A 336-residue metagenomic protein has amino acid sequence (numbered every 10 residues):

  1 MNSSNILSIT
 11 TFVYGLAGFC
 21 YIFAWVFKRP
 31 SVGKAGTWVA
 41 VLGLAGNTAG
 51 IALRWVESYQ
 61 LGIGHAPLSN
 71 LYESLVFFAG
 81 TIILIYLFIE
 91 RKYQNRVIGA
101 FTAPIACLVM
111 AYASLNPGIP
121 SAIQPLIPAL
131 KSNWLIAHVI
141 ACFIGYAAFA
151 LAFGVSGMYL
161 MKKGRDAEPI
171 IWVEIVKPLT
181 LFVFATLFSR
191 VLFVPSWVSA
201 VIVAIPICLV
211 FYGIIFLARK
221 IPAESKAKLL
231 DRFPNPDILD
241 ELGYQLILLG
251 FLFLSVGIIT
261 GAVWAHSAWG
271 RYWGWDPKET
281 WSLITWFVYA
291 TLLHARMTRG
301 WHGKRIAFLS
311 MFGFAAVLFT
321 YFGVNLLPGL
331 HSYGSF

Functional and structural regions predicted by a protein language model:
M1-F336: Polytopic transmembrane helical bundles with strong interfacial aromatic enrichment
